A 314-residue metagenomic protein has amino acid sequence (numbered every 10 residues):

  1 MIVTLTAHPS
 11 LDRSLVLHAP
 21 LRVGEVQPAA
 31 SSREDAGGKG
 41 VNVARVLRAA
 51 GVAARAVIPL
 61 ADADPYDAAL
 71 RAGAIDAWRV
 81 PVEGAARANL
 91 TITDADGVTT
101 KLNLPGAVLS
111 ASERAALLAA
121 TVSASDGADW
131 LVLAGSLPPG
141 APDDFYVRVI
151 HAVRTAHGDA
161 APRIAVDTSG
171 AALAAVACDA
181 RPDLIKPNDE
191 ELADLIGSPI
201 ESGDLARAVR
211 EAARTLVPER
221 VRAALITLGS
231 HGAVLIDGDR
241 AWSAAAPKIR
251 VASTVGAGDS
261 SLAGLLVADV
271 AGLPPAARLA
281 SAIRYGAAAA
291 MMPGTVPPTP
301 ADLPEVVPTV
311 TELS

Functional and structural regions predicted by a protein language model:
M1-R55, S314: Glycine-rich phosphate/adenosyl-contacting loop at the front of the ribokinase-like
I2, A53-R55, A77, I164 (+2 more regions): Hydrophobic anchor at the start of a short beta-strand that flanks the dinucleotide cofactor-binding loop
V23, E34, R48-W130, E305-S314: Conserved N-terminal subdomain of the carbohydrate kinase-like
R45, A88-I92, G232-I236: Short beta-strand scaffold segments in enzyme catalytic cores
K101-N103, A128-S136, D167, K186-D189: Short beta-strands and strand-loop turn motifs
A107-S110, L137-A141, A172-A175, D194 (+2 more regions): Short, small-residue-enriched loops and turns at beta-alpha junctions that line or gate enzyme active sites
V147-D239: Conserved phosphate/ATP/ADP-binding segment of small-molecule kinases
G203-S314: Conserved phosphate-binding/catalytic region of the ribokinase-like
